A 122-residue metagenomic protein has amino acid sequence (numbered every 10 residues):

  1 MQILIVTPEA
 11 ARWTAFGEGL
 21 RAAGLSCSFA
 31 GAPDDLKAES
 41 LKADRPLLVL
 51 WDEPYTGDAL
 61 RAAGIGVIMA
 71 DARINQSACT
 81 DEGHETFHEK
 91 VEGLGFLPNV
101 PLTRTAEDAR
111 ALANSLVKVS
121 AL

Functional and structural regions predicted by a protein language model:
T7: Conserved acidic carboxylate
A10-A30: Two-component/phosphorelay signaling modules centered on CheY-like receiver
G31-L48: Acidic, metal-coordinating helix/loop segments flanking the phosphotransfer/catalytic sites of two-component signaling
P46-D71, D81-H84: Conserved phosphotransfer microenvironments
T80-V100: Alpha4 helix (beta4-alpha4-beta5 surface) of REC/receiver domains from two-component response regulators
T86, R104-N114: C-terminal output helix
N114-L122: The C-terminal output helix
